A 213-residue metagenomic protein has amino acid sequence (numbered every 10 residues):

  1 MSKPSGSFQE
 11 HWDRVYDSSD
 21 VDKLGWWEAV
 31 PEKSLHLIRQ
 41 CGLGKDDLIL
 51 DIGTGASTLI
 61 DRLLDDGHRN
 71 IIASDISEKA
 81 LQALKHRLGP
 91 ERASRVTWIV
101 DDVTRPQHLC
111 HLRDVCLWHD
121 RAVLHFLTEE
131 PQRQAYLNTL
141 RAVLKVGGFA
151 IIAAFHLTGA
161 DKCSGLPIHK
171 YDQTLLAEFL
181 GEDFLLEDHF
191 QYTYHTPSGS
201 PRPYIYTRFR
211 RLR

Functional and structural regions predicted by a protein language model:
M1-R113, L127-R213: Class I (Rossmann-like) S-adenosyl-L-methionine-dependent methyltransferase catalytic domain, capturing the SAM-binding
H119: A conserved beta-strand element that flanks and buttresses the S-adenosyl-L-methionine
A122-F126: Short catalytic micro-motifs in class I SAM-dependent methyltransferases
